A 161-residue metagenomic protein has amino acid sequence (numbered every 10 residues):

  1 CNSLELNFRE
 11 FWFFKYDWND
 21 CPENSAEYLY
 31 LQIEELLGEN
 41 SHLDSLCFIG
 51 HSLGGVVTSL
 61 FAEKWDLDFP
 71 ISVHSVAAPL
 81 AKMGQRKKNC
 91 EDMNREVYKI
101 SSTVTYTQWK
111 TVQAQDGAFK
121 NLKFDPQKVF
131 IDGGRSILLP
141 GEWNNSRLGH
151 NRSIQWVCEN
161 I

Functional and structural regions predicted by a protein language model:
C1-E10: Short, surface-exposed "cap/lid" segments of acyl-processing enzymes
C1-N2, H51, L67, K128-I131 (+1 more regions): Proteins with a high burden of low-complexity, intrinsically disordered sequence enriched in S/T/G/P/A and R, requiring
F11, N19, E23-W109, A114-D116: Serine-dependent carboxylesterase/thioesterase catalytic core of lipase-like alpha/beta-hydrolase/SGNH enzymes
W12-F14, I137: General small-molecule cofactor/ligand-binding pocket signal
M93-I161: C-terminal catalytic-base region of ester-bond hydrolases, centering on the histidine of the charge-relay
